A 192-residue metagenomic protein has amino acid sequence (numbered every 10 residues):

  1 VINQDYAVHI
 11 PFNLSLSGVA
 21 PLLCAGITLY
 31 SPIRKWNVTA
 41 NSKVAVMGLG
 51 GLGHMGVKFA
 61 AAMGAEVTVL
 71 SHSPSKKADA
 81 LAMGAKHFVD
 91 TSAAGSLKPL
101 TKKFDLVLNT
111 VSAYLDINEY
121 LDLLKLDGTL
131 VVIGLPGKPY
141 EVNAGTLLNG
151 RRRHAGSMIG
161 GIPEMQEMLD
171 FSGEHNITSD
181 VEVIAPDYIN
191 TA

Functional and structural regions predicted by a protein language model:
V1-M47: NAD(P)H dinucleotide-binding glycine-rich loop of Rossmann-like/cofactor-binding domains, especially the beta1-alpha1
A25, G48-L52, L135: Glycine-rich Rossmann-fold phosphate-binding loop(s) that bind the pyrophosphate of adenine dinucleotide cofactors
A40-L49, A61-E119: Adenosine-nucleotide cofactor-binding segment
K43, G128-T129, R153: Short glycine-centered segments of the SAM/dcSAM-binding site in methyltransferase folds
H54-V57: Residues forming the Rossmann-fold NAD(P)(H) cofactor-binding site
L124-L126: Helix-to-beta-strand junctions that scaffold the AdoMet/dcAdoMet cofactor pocket in Class I SAM-dependent enzymes
G134-R151, I162-F171: Rossmann-fold NAD(P)-binding glycine/threonine-rich loop
I162-A192: C-terminal hydrophobic helical "lid"/dimerization subdomain of Rossmann-like NAD(P)H-dependent oxidoreductases
